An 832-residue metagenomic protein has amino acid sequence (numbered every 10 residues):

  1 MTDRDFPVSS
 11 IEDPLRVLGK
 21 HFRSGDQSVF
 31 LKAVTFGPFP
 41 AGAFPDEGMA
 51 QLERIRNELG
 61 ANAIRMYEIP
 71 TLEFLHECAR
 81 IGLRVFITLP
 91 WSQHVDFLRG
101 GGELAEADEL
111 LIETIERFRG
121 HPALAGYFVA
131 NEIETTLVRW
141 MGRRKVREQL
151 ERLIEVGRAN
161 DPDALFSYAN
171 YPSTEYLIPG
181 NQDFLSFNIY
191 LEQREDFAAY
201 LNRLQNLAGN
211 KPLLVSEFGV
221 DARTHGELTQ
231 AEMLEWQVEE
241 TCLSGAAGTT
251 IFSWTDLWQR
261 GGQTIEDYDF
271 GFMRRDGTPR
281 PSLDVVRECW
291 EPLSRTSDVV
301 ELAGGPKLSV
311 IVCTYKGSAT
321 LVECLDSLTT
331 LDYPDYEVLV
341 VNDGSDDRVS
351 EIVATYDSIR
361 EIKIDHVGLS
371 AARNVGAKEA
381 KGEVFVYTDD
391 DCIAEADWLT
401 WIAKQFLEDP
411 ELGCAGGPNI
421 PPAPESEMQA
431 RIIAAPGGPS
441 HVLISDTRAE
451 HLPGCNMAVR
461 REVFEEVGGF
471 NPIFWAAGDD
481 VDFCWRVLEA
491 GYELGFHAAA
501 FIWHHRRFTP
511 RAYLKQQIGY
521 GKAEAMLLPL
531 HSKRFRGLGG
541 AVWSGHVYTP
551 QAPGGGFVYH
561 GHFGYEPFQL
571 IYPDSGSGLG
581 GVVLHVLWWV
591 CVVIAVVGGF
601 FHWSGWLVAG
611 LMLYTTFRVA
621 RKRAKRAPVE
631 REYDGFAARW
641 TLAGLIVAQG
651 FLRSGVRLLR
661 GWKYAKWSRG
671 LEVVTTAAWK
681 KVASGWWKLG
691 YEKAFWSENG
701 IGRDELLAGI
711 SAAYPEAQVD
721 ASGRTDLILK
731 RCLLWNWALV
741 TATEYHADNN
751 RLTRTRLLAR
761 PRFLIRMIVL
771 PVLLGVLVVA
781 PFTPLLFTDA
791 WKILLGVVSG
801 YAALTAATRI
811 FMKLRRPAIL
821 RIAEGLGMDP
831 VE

Functional and structural regions predicted by a protein language model:
R16-V17, R23-Q182: Active-site mouth of glycoside hydrolases
R139, R144-S244, G271-M273: Extracellular glycoside hydrolase catalytic/binding regions
F252-A303: Aromatic-rich peripheral "rim/lid" segments of glycoside hydrolase catalytic domains that contact and position glycan
D326-D335: Short, acidic, metal-binding catalytic loop of nucleotide-sugar glycosyltransferases
S327, N342-S350, C392: A conserved acidic beta->alpha catalytic loop
F385: Short aromatic/hydrophobic "clamp" motif used to bind/position activated sugar donors
D397-Q429, E493, H505: Conserved donor NDP-sugar-binding/catalytic core segment of glycosyltransferases
G417-P418, I432-E450, E465: Short, flexible, basic/aromatic active-site loop/helix in glycosyltransferases
